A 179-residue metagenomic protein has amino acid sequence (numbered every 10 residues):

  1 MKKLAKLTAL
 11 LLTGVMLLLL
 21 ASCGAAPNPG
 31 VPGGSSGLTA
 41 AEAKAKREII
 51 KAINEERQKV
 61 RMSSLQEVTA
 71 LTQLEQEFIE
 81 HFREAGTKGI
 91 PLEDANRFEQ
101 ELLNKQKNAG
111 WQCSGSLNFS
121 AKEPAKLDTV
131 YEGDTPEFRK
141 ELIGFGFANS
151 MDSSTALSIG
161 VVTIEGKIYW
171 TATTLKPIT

Functional and structural regions predicted by a protein language model:
M1-L11: Bacterial N-terminal signal peptides that target proteins for export
L10-T13, S64: Enrichment for repetitive, rod-forming helical segments
T13, Q58, E80, E84-T87 (+3 more regions): Generic surface-pattern signal
L19-S22: C-terminal motif of bacterial Sec signal peptides marking the signal peptidase cleavage site
G24-P27: Bacterial signal peptide processing site
G30-K107, S153-L157: Short, well-ordered surface patches within globular domains
R97-T179: A well-ordered secondary-structure block
